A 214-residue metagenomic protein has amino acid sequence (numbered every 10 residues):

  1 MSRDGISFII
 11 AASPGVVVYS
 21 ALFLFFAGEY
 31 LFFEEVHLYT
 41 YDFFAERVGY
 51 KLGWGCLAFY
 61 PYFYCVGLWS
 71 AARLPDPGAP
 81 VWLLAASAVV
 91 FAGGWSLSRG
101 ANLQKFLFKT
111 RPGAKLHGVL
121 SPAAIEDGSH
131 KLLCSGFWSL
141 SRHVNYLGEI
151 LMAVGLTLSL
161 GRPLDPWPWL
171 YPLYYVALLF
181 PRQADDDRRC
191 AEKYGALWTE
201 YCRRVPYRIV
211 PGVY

Functional and structural regions predicted by a protein language model:
M1-S135, L147-Y214: Membrane-anchoring alpha-helices and their flanking helix-loop junctions
S135-S141: A short amphipathic helical element positioned immediately N-terminal to and/or at the very start of a transmembrane
R142-Y146: Low-complexity, acidic polar-rich segments
